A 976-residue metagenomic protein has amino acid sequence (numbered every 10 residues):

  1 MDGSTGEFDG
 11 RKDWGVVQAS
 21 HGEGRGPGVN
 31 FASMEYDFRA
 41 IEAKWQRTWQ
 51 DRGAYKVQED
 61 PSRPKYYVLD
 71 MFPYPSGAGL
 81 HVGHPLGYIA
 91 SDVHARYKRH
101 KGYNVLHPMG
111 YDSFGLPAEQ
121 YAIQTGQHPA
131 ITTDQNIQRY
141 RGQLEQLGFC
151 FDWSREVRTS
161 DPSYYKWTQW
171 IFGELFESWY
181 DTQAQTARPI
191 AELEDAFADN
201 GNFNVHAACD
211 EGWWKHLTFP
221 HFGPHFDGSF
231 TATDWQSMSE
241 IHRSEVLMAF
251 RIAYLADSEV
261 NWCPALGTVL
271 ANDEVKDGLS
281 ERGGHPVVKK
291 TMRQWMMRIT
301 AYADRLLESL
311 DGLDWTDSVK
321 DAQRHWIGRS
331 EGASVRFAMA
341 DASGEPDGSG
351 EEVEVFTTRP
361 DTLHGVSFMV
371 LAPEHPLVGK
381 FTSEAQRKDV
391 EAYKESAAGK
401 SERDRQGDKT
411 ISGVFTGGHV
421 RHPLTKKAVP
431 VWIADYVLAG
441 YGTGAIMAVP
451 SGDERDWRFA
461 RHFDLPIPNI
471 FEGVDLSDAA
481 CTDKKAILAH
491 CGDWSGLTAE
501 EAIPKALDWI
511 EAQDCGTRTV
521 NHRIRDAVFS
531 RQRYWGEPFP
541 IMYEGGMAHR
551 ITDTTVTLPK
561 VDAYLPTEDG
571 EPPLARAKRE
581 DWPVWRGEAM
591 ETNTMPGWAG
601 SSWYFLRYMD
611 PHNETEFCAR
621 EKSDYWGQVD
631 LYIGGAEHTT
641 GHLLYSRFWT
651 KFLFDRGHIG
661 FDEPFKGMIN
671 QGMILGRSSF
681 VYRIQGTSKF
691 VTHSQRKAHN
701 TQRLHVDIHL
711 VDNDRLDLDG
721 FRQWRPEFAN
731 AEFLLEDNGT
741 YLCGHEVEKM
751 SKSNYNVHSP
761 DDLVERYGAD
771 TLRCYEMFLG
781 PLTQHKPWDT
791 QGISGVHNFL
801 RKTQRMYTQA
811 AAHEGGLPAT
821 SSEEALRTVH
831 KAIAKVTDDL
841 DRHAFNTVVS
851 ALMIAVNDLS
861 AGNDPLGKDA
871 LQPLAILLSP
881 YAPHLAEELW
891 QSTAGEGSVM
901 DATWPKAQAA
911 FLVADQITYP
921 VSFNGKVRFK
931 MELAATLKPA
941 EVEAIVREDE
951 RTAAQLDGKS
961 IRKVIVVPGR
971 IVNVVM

Functional and structural regions predicted by a protein language model:
D2-G3, D13-K65, P360, A372-H375 (+12 more regions): Basic, alpha-helical terminal appendages of large translation-related enzymes
F31-L69, R99-P108, T132-Q138, G312-W315 (+3 more regions): Conserved oxyanion/phosphate-binding beta-strand-loop segments in alpha/beta enzyme cores
E35, T48-R52, T125-V353, P360 (+8 more regions): Residue patterns forming the tRNA-binding/recognition surfaces of aminoacyl-tRNA synthetases and related DALR
Y36, R329-S334, E472-D508, A512-T519 (+6 more regions): Long, charged, mostly alpha-helical binding arms that flank functional sites
Q58-T133, V157-T168, T357-T358, T362 (+2 more regions): N-terminal catalytic cores of NTP/NDP-binding nucleotidyl/phosphoryl-transfer enzymes
S91-D92, N104, E345, H375-D475 (+1 more regions): Catalytic alpha/beta core of large soluble enzyme barrels
Q183, A187-R188, A249, Y254-N261 (+6 more regions): Helix-rich, typically C-terminal accessory recognition domains appended to large enzymatic cores
M296-S330, A372-V414, T557-W582, L874-T903: Amphipathic alpha-helical
